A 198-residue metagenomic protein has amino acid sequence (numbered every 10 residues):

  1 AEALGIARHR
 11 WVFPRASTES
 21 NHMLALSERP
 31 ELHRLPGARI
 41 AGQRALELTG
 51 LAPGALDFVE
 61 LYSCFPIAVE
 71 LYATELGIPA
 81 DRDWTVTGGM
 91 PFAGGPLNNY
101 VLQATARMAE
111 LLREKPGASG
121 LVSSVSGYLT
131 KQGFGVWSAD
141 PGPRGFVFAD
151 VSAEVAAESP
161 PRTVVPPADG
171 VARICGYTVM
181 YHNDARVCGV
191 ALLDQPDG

Functional and structural regions predicted by a protein language model:
A1-P36, I40, R44, A106-R107 (+1 more regions): Condensing-enzyme catalytic core mediating Claisen C-C bond formation in acyl metabolism
S17-E19, L61-C64, G89, V125: An acidic- and aromatic-residue-enriched active-site/binding cleft used to recognize and process polar
E19-H22, L32-G37, A41, E75-A104: Conserved catalytic cysteine-centered active-site region of acyl-thioester-dependent Claisen-condensing enzymes
S27-R29, S63-A80, G95-Y100, L129-A139: Short glycine/threonine-rich loop-to-helix capping motif typified by GTGT followed within a few residues by an Asp-Pro
A38-L46, A55-E60, F65-Y72, T105: Extended, hydrophobic alpha-helical segments in both membrane/secreted and soluble proteins
L51-A55, K115-G117: Short helix-loop-beta connector
P53-F58, A80-D83: Short acidic capping loops at alpha-helix termini that bridge into adjacent secondary structure
P79, L112-K115: Hard-cation-handling environments
